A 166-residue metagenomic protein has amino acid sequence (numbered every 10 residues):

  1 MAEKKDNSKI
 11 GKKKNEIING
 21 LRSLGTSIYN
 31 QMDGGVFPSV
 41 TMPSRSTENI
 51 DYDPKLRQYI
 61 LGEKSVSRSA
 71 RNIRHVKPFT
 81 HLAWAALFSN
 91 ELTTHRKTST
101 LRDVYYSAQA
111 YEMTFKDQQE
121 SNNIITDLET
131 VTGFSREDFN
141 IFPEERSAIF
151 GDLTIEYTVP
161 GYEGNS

Functional and structural regions predicted by a protein language model:
M1-S166: Nucleic-acid enzyme cleavage-core boundary/entry regions
